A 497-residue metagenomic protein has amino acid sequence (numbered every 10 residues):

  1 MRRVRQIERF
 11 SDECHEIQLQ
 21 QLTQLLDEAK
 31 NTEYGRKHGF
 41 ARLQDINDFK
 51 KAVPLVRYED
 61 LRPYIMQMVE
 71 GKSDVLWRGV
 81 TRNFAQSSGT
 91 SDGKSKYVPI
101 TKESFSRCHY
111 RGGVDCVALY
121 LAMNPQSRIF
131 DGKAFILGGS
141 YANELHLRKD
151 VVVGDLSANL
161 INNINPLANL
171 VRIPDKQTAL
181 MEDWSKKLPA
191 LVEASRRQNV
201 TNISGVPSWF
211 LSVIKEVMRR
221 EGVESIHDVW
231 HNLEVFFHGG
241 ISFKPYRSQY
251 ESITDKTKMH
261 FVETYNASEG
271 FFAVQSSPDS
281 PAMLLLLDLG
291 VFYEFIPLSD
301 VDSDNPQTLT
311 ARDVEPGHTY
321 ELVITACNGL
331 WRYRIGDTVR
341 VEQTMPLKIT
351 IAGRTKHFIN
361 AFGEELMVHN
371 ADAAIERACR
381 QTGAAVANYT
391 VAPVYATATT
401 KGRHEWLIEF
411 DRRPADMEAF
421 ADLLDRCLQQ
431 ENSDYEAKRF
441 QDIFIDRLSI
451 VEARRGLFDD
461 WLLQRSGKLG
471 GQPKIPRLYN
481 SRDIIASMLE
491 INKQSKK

Functional and structural regions predicted by a protein language model:
M1-A41, F49-V56, Y64-G71, S157-K497: Active-site glycine/GP-rich loop and adjacent strand/helix microenvironment that borders small-molecule binding pockets
E16, Q20-F84, K96-I100, R107 (+2 more regions): Active-site diphosphate/adenylate-binding microenvironment
T81, S106, Y110, P207-F210 (+1 more regions): Short alpha-helical patches at coil-to-helix transitions and adjacent helical residues in well-structured domains
F84-S91: Conserved helicase ATPase motor motifs in RecA-like P-loop NTPase domains
G93-V98, F358-A361: Short small-residue beta-strand/loop micro-motif enriched in glycine and branched aliphatics
Y97-P99, E103-H109, F236-F237, H260 (+1 more regions): Long, hydrophobic, well-ordered secondary-structure blocks that form the structural core and pocket-lining surfaces
G112-V117, D279: Short, basic alpha-helical nucleic acid-contact segments in DNA-binding proteins and DNA transaction factors
L119-A168: Conserved AMP-binding loop of ANL adenylate-forming enzymes
